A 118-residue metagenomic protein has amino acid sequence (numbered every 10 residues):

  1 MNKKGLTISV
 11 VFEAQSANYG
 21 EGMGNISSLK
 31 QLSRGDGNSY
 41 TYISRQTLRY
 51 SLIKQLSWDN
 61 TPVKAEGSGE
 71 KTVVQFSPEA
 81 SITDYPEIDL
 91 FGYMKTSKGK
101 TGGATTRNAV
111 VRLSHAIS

Functional and structural regions predicted by a protein language model:
M1-S118: RNA-binding basic/glycine-rich loop and surface signature characteristic of RAMP-family CRISPR effectors
